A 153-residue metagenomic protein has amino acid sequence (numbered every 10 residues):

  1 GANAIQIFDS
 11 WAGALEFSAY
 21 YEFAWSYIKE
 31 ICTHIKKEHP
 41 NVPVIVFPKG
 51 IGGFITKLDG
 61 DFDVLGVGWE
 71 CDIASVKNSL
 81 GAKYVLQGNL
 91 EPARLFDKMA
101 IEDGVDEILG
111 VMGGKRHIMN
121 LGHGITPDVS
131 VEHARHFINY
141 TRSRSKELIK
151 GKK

Functional and structural regions predicted by a protein language model:
G1-K153: Active-site loop segments of alpha/beta catalytic cores
